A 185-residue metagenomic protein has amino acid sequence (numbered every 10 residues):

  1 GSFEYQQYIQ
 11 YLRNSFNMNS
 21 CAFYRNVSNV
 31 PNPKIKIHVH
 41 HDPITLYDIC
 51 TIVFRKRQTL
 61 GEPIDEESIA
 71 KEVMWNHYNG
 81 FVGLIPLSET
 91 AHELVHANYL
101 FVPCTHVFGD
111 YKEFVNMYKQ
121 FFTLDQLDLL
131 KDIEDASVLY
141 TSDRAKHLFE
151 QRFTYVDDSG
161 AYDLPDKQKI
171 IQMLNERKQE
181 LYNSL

Functional and structural regions predicted by a protein language model:
G1-S20, N26-N32, S68, Y78-L185: Extended charged
S28-G83: Histidine-centered nuclease catalytic patch
